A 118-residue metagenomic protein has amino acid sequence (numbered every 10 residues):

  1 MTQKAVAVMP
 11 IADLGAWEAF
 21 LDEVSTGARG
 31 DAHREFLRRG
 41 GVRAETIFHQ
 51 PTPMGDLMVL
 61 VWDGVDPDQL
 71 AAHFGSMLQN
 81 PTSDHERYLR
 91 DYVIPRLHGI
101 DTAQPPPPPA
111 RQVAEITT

Functional and structural regions predicted by a protein language model:
M1-L21: Short, extreme N-terminal segment that most often corresponds to the first beta-strand
A5-P10, A44-M77: Short, well-ordered beta-strand segments in beta-rich or mixed alpha/beta enzyme and ligand-binding folds
V6, L57-V59, Y92, R111-A114: Residue-level marker of intrinsically disordered, low-complexity segments enriched for small/polar residues
A19-E35: Short, flexible N-terminal segments of the mature chain
G30-R43, D63-P106: An amphipathic, aromatic/His-enriched active-site/gating alpha helix that lines ligand/cofactor pockets
Q104-T118: Short, charged, intrinsically disordered terminal tails
